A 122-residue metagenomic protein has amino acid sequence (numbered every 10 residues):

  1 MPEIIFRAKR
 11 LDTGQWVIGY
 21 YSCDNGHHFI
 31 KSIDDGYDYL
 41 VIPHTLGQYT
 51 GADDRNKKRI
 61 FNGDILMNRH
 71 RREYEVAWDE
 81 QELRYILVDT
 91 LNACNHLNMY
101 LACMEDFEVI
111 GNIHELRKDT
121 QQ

Functional and structural regions predicted by a protein language model:
M1-Q122: Secondary-structure transition motif
